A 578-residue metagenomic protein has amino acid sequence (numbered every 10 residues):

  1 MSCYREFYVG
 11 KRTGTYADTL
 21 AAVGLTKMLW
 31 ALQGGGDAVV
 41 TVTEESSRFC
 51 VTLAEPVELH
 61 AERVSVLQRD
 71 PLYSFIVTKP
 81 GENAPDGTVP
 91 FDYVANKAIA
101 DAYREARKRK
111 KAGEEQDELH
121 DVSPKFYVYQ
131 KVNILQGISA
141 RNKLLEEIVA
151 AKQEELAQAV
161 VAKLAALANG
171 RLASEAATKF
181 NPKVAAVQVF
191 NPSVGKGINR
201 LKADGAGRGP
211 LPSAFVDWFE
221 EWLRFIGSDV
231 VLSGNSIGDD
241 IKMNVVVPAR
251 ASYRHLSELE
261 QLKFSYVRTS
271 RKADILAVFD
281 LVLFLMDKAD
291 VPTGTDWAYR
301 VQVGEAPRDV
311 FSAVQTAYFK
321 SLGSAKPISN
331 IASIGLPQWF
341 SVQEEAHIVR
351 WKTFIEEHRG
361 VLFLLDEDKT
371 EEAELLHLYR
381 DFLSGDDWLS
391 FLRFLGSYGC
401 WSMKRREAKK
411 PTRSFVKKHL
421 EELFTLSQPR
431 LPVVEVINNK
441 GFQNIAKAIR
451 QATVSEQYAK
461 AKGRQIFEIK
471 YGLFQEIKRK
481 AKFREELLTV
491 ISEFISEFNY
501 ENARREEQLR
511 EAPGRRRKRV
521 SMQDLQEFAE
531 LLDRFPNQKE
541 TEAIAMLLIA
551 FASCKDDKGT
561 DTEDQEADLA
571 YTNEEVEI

Functional and structural regions predicted by a protein language model:
M1-I138, Q302-I578: Long, contiguous all-alpha helical interaction modules
L29, L164, A168, L285-D290: Hydrophobic, Leu/Ile/Phe/Ala-enriched alpha-helical segments that form helix-helix packing faces
Y103-I275: Basic, glycine-/proline-tolerant helical and adjacent loop/strand elements that line or dock onto nucleic-acid
V194-E372: Domain-exit/linker segments immediately C-terminal to small folded modules
